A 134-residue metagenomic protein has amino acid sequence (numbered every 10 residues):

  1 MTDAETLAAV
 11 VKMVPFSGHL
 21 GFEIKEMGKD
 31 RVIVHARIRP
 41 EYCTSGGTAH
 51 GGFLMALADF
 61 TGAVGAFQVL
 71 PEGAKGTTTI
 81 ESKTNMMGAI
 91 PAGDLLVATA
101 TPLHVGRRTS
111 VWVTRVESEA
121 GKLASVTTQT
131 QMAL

Functional and structural regions predicted by a protein language model:
M1, I90-L134: HotDog/MaoC-like acyl-thioester-processing domains
M1-P15: Extreme N-terminal tail/first-helix region
V11, P15, H19, T44-A56 (+2 more regions): Residues at secondary-structure transition points
G18-L20, D30-V32, G51, G76-S82 (+3 more regions): A generic structural signal for short beta-strands and their flanking turns/coil linkers
L20-A49: Catalytic strand-loop segment that frames the active site of acyl-thioester-processing enzymes
A36-I38, M86, A133: Hydrophobic residues in beta-strands and at strand termini
G52-E72: Active-site helix/loop of acyl-thioester processing domains in fatty-acid/polyketide metabolism, spanning hotdog-fold
G65-V97, P102: Hydrophobic beta-strand-centered segment that forms part of the acyl-chain substrate-binding groove
